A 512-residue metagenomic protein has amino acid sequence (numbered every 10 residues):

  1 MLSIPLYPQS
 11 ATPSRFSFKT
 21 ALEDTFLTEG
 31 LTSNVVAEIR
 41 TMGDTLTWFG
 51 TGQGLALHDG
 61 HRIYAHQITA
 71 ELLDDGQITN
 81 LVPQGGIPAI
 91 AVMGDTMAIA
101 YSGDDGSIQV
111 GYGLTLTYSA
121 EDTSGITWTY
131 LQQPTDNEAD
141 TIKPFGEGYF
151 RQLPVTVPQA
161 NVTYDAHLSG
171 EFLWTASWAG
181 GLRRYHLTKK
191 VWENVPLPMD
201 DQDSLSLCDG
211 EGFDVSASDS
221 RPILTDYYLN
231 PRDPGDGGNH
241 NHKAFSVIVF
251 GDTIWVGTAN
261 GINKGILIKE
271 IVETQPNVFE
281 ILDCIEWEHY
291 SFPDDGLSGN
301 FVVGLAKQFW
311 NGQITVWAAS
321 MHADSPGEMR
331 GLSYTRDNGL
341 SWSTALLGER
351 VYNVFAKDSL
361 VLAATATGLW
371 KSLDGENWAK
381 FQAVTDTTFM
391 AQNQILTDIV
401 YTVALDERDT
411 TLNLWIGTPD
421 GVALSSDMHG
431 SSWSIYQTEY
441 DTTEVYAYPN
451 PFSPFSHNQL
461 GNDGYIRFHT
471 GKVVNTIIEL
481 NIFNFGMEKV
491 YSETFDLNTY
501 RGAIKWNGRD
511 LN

Functional and structural regions predicted by a protein language model:
D24-A56: Beta-strand-rich domains and repeat architectures in extracellular enzymes and scaffolds, especially beta-propellers
D24-T28, Q67-L81, I126-V157, N194-G238 (+4 more regions): Surface-exposed loop and turn segments in beta-propeller and other repeat-based domains that flank or scaffold
L46-F49, M97-I99, F172-T175, T253-V256 (+6 more regions): Conserved beta-propeller blade signature
G54-A56, V110-L116, G181-R183, G261-K264 (+4 more regions): A short loop-to-beta-strand structural motif that recurs across blades of beta-propeller domains
D398-E444, S453: Blade-level signature of beta-propeller repeat domains, shared across WD40, Kelch, NHL, RCC1 and BNR/Asp-box propellers
Y440-N481: Glycine-centered coil/turn sites that cap beta-strands in beta-rich domains
I478-V490: Short, glycine-anchored, charge-dense loop/turn motifs used at functional sites
D496-N512: Short, surface-exposed loop/turn motifs with a glycine/proline- and acidic-biased composition
